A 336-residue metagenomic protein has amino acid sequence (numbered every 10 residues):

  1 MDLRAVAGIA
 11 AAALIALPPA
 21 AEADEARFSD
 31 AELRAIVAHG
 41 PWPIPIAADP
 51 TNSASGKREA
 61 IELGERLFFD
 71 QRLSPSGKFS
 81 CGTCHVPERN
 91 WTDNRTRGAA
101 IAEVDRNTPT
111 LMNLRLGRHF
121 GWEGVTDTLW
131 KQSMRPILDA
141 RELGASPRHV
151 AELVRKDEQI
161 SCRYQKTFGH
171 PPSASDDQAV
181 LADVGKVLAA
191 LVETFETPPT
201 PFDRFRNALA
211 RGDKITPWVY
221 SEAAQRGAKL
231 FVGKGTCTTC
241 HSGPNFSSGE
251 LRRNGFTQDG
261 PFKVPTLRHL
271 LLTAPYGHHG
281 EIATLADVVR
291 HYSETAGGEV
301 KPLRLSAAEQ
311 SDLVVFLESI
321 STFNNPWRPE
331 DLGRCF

Functional and structural regions predicted by a protein language model:
D2, L17, A21-F336: Periplasmic c-type cytochrome electron-transfer domains
A7-A16: Bacterial N-terminal signal peptides
